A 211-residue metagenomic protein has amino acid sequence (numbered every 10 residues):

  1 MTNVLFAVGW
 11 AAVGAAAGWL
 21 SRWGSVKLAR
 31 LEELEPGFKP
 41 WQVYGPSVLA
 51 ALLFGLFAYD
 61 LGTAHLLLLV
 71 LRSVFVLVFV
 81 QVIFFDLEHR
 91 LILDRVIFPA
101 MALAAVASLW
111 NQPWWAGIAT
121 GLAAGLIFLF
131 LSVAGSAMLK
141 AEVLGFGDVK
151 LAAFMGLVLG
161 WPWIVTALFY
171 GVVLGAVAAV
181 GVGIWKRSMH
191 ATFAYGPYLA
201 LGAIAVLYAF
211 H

Functional and structural regions predicted by a protein language model:
M1-H211: A membrane-topology feature that recognizes alpha-helical transmembrane segments and their immediate juxtamembrane
